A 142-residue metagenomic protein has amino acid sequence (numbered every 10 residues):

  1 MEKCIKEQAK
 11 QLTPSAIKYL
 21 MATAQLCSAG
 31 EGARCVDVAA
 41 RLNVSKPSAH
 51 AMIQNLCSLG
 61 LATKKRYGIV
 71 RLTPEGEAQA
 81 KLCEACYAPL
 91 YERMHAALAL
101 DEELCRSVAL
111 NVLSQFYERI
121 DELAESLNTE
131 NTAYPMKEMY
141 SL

Functional and structural regions predicted by a protein language model:
K3-V44: N-terminal helix-turn-helix DNA-binding core of bacterial DNA-binding proteins
P47: Key DNA-contact positions within bacterial/archaeal DNA-binding proteins
I53-Q54: Short, hydrophobic-biased segments on the C-terminal half of alpha helices that form "recognition helices"
C57-Y67: A short, conserved structural fragment
G68-C86: Basic, amphipathic "hinge/linker" alpha-helix immediately C-terminal to the N-terminal HTH DNA-binding motif
C83-A97, D101, R119: Alpha-helical linker/hinge and terminal dimerization helices associated with HTH transcriptional regulators
S107-L142: C-terminal regulatory/oligomerization modules of transcriptional regulators
